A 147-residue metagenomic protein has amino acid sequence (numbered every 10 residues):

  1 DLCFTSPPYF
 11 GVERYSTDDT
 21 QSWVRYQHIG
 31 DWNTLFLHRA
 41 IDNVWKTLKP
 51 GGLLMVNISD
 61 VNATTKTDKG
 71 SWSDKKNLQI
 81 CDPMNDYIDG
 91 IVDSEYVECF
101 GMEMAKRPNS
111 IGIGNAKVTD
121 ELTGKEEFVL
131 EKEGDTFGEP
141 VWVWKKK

Functional and structural regions predicted by a protein language model:
D1-K147: Class I S-adenosyl-L-methionine-dependent methyltransferase catalytic core
